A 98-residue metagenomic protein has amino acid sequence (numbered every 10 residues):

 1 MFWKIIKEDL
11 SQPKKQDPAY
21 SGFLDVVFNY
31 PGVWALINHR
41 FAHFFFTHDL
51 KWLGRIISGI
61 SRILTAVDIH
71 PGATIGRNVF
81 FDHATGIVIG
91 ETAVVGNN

Functional and structural regions predicted by a protein language model:
M1-S61: Terminal amphipathic alpha-helical/low-complexity segments used for targeting or macromolecular assembly
G32, L36, R40, V67-P71 (+1 more regions): Alpha-helix boundary/capping detector
D68-F80, A84-N98: Beta-solenoid/beta-rich acyl/carboxylate-transfer cores
